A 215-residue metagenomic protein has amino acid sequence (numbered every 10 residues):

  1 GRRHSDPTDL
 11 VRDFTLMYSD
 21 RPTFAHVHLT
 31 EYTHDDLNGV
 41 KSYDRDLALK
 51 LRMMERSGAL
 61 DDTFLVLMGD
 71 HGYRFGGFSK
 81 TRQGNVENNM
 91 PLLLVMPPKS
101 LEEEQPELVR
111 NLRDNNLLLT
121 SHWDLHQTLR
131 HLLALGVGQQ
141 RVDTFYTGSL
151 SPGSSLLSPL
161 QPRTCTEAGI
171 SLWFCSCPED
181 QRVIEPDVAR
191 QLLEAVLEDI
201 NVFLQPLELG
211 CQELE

Functional and structural regions predicted by a protein language model:
G1-S5, D9-L16, T30-H34, K41 (+3 more regions): Membrane-interface soluble catalytic domains
V11, L47, L51, L65: Class I S-adenosylmethionine-dependent transferase superfamily signal
T23-A25, F64, L132: Long acidic/mixed-charge intrinsically disordered regions
A25-H28, L49: Flexible, surface-exposed loop/gating regions in the mature catalytic domains of secreted/periplasmic hydrolases
